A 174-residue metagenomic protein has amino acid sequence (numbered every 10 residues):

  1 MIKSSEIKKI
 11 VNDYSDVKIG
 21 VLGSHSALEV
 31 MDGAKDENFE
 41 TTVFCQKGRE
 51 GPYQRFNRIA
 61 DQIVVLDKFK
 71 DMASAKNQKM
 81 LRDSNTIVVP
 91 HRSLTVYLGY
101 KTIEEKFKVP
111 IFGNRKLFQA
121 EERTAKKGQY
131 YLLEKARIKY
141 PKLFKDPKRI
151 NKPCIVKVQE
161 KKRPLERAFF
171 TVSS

Functional and structural regions predicted by a protein language model:
K3-E37: N-terminal phosphate-binding or glycine-rich loops at protein starts, especially the Walker A/P-loop of NTPases
A27-D32, E50-P52, P164: Short N-terminal binding/cap micro-motifs at the start of the first secondary-structure element
K35, R82, E105, E134: Anion (oxyanion) recognition and catalysis
F39-G48: Short internal beta-strands
G48-V65: N-terminal beta-loop-helix "entrance" segment that forms/cooperates in small-molecule cofactor or anionic ligand
D71-D83: Short amphipathic alpha-helix with an adjacent loop that forms part of the alpha/beta core around
S84-T124, K139-F144: A short, GP-enriched loop/loop-strand-helix hinge that lies immediately N-terminal to, or at the N-terminal rim
F118-S174: Active-site nucleotide/adenylate-binding loops and adjacent lid/helix of ATP-dependent enzymes
